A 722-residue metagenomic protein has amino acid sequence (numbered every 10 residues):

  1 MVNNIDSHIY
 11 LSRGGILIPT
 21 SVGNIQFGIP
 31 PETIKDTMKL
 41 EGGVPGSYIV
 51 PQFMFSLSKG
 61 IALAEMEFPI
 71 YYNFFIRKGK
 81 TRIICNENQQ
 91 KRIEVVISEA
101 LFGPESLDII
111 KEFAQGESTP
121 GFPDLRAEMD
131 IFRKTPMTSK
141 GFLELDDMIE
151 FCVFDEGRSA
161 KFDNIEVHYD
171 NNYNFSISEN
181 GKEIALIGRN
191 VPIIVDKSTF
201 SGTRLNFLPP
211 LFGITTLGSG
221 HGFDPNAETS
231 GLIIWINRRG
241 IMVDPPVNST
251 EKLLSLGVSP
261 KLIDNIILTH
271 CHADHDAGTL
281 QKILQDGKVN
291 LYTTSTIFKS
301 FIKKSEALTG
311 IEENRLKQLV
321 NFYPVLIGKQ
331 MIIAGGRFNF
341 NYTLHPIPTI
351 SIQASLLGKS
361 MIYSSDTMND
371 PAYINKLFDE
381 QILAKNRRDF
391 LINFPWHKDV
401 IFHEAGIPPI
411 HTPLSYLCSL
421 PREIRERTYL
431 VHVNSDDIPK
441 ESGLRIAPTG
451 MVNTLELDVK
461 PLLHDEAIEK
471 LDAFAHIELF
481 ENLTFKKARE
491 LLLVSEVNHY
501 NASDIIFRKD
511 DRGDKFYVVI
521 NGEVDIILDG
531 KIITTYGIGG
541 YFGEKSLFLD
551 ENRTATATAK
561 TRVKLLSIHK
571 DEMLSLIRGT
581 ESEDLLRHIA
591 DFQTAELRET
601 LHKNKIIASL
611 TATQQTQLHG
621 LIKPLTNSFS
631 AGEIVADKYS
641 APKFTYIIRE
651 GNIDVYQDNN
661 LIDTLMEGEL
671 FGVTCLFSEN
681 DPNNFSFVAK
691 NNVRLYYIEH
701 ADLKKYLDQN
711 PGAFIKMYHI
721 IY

Functional and structural regions predicted by a protein language model:
M1-S139, M368-D458: Cap/insert and terminal regions of metallo-dependent hydrolase folds
P31, L217-H221, P245-N248, C271 (+4 more regions): Active-site metal-binding loops of divalent metal-dependent hydrolases
R126-S159, S295-P348, S442-L455: Metallo-beta-lactamase
E128, G141-G231, I236-I241: Non-catalytic propeptide/linker segments at domain boundaries
V258-D286: Di-metal (Zn2+ and/or Mg2+/Mn2+) metal-binding site signature of metallo-dependent hydrolases with the MBL/beta-CASP
V289-K299, R427-H432: Short internal beta-strands
L326-Q381: Catalytic core of the metallo-beta-lactamase
G443, T454-Y722: Cytosolic regulatory regions built on CNB/CRP/Popeye-like sensor folds
